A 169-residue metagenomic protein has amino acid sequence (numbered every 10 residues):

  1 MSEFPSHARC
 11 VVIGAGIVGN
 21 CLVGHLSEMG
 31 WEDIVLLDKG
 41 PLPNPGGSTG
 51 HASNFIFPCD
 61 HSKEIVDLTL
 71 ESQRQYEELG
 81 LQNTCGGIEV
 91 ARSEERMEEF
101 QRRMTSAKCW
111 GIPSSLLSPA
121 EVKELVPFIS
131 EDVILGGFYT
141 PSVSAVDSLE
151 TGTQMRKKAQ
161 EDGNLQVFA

Functional and structural regions predicted by a protein language model:
S2-V18, V35: Beta1/beta-strand and adjacent pyrophosphate-binding region of the FAD-binding site in flavoprotein oxidoreductases
V23, S27-E28, K158: Gly/Ala-rich phosphate-binding loop of Rossmann-like dinucleotide-binding domains, activating on the conserved
S27-T49: Glycine-rich FAD pyrophosphate-binding loop
G40-L42, V122, M155: Short beta-to-alpha linker loops that shape the active-site pocket of alpha/beta-hydrolase fold enzymes
G46-S53, I129-S130: Short, flexible, mixed-charge acidic loops at enzyme active sites
A52-L125, L135: Dinucleotide-binding Rossmann-like beta1-alpha1 core, especially the glycine-rich loop that anchors the ADP
A120-E121, V126, N164-A169: A conserved short coil-to-beta-strand element within the FAD-binding core of flavoproteins
F138-A169: Helical element adjacent to the flavin cofactor pocket in flavoenzyme catalytic cores
